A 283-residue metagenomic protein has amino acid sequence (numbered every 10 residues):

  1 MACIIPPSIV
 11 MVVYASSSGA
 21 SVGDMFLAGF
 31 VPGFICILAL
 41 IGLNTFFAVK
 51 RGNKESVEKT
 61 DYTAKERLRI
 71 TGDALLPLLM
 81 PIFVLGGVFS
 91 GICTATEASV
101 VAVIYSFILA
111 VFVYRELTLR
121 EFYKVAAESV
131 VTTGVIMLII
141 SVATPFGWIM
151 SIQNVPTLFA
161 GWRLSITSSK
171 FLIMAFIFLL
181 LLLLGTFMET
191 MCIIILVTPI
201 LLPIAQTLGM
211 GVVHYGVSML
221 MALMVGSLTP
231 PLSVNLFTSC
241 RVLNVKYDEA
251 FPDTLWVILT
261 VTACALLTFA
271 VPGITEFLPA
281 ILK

Functional and structural regions predicted by a protein language model:
M1-K283: Alpha-helical transmembrane segments of multi-pass membrane transport proteins
